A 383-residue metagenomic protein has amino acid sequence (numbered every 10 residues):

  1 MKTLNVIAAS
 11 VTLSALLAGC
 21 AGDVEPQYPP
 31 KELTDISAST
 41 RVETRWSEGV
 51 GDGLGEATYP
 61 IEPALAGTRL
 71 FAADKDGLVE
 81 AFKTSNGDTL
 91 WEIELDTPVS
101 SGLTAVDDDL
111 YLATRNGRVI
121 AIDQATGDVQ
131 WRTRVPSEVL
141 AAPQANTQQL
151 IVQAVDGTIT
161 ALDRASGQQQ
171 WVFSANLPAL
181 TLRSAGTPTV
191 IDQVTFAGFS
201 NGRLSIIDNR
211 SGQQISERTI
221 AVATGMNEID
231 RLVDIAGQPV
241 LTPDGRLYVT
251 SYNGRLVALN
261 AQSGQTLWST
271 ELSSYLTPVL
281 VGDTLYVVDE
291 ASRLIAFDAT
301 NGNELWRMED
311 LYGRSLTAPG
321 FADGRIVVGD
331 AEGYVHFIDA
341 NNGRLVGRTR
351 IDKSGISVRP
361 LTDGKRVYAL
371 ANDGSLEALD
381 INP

Functional and structural regions predicted by a protein language model:
M1-A8: Bacterial N-terminal signal peptides that target proteins for export
L16-G19: C-terminal motif of bacterial Sec signal peptides marking the signal peptidase cleavage site
V24, Y28-K31, S39-A64, W91-V106 (+6 more regions): Extracytoplasmic beta-rich repeat domains
D74, T114, A154-V155, F199-S200 (+4 more regions): Structural signature of WD-repeat beta-propellers
K83-N86, D123-T126, D163-G167, N209-G212 (+4 more regions): Short loop/turn segments that connect beta-strands within beta-propeller blades
V287-I295, N303-F337: Loop/turn-rich, solvent-exposed surfaces of beta-rich toroidal or solenoidal domains
